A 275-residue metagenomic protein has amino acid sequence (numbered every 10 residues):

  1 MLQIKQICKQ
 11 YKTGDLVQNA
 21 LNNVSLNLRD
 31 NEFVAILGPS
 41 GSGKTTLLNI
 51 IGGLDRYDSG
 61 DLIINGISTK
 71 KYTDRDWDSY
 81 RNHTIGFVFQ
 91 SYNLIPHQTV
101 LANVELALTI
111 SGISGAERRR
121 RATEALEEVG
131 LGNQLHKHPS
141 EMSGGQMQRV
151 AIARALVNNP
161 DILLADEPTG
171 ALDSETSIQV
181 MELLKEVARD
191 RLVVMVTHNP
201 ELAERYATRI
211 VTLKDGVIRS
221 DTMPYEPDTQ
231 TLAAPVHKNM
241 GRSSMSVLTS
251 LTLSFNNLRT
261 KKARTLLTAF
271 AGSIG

Functional and structural regions predicted by a protein language model:
M1-Q10, R219-T249: ABC-family P-loop ATPase nucleotide-binding domain
L2-T197: ABC family nucleotide-binding domain
A203-R205: A short, surface-exposed alpha-helical micro-motif characterized by mixed small hydrophobic and charged/polar residues
I210-T222: H-loop (His-switch) and adjacent beta-strand-loop-beta switch element of ABC-type ATPase nucleotide-binding domains
K238-S273: N-terminal Sec/SRP start-transfer signal
